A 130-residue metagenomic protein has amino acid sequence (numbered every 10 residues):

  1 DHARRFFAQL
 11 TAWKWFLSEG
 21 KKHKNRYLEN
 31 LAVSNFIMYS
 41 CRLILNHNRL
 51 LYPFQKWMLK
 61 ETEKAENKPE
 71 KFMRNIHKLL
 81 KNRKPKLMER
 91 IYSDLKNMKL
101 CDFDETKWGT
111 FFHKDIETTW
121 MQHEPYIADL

Functional and structural regions predicted by a protein language model:
D1-L130: Conserved nucleotidyltransferase catalytic core and NTase-mimicking acidic/glycine-rich helix/loop elements in nucleic
